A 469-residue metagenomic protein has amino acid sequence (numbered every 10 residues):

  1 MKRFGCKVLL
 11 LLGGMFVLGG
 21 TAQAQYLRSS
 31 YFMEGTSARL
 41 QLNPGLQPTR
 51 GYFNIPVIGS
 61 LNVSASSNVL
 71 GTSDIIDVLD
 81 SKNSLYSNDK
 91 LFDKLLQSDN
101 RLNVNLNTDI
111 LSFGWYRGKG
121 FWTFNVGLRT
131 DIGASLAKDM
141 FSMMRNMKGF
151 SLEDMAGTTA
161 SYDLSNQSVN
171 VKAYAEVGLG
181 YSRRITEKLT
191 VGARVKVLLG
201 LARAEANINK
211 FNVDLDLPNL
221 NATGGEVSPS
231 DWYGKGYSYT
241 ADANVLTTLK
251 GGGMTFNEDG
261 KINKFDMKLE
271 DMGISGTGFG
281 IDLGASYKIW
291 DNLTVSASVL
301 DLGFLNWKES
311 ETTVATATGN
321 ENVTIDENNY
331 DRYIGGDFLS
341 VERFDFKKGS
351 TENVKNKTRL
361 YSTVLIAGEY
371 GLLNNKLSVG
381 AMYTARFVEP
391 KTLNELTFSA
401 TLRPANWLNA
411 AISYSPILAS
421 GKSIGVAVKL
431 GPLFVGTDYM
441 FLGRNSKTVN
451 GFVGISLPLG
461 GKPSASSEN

Functional and structural regions predicted by a protein language model:
M1-R28, G368: Bacterial Sec-dependent N-terminal signal peptides
Q25-N469: Subset of outer-membrane beta-barrel
